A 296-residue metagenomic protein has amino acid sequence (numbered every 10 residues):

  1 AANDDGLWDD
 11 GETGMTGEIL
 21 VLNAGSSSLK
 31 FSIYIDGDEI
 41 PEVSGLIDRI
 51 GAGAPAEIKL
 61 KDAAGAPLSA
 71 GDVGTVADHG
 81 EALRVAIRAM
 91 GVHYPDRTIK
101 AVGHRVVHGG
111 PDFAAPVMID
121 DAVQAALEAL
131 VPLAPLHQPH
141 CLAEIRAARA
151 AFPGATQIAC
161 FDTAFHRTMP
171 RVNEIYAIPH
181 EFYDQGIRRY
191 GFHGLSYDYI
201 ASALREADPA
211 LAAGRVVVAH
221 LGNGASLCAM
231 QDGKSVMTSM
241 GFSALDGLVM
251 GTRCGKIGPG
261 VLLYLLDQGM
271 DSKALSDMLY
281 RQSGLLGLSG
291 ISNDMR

Functional and structural regions predicted by a protein language model:
I19-V21, A101-G103, I158, V216-H220: Short glycine-aspartate micro-motif
I19-V21, S28-V76, G241: Short glycine-rich, Thr/Ser-proximal phosphate-binding strand/loop in the N-terminal lobe of ATP-dependent enzymes
G65-R105: Glycine-rich, N-terminal phosphate-binding loop and its surrounding beta-alpha-beta segment
A77-E81, M118, A122, P139-A143 (+8 more regions): Conserved active-site and cofactor/substrate-binding residues in soluble primary-metabolism enzymes
A89-H137, I158, F165-I175: Short beta-strand-loop/turn "lid" adjacent to the catalytic site in phosphate-handling enzymes
F165-D267: Glycine-rich phosphate-binding loop of actin/hexokinase-like ATP-binding domains
Q268-R296: A mobile "lid/hinge" subdomain adjacent to the ATP/sugar-phosphate binding pocket shared across diverse ATP-dependent
